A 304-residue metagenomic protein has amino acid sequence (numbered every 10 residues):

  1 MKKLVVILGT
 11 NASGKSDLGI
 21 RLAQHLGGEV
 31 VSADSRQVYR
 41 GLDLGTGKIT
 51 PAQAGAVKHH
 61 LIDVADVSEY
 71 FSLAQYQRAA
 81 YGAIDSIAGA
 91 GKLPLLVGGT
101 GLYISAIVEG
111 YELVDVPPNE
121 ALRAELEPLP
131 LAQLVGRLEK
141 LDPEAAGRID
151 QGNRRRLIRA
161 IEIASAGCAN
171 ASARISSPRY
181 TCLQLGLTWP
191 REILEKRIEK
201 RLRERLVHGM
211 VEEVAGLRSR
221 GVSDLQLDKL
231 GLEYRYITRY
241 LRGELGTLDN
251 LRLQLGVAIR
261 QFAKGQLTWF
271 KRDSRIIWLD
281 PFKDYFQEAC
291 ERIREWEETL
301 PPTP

Functional and structural regions predicted by a protein language model:
M1-P304: Phosphate/pyrophosphate-binding catalytic cores of soluble transferases and nucleic-acid-acting enzymes
